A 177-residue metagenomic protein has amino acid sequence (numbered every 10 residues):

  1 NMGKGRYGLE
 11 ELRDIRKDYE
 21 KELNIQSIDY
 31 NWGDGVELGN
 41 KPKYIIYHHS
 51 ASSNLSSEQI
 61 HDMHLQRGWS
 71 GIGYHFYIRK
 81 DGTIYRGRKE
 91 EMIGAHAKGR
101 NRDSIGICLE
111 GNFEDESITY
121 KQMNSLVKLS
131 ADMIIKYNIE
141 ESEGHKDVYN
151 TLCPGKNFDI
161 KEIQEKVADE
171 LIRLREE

Functional and structural regions predicted by a protein language model:
N1-K43, T83-I84, K89, D103 (+1 more regions): Basic/polar, cationic surfaces and motifs that engage anionic cell-wall and phosphate/carboxylate ligands
G33-E90: Secreted/periplasmic proteins that engage bacterial cell-wall peptidoglycan
H48, C108-L109: Conserved beta-strand segments of the P-loop GTPase G domain that flank and frequently precede/overlap
G94, K98-N101: Flexible, solvent-exposed short loops/turns enriched in glycine
